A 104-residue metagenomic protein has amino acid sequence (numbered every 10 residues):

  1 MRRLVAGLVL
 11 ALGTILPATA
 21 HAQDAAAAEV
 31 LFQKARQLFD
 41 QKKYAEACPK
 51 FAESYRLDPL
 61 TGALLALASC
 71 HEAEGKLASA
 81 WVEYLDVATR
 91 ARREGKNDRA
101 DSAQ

Functional and structural regions predicted by a protein language model:
M1-L4: Positively charged n-region of N-terminal signal peptides that target proteins for export
A6-I15: Bacterial N-terminal signal peptides
H21-Q104: Alpha-helical, heptad-rich or low-complexity scaffold/stalk segments that mediate oligomerization or tethering
